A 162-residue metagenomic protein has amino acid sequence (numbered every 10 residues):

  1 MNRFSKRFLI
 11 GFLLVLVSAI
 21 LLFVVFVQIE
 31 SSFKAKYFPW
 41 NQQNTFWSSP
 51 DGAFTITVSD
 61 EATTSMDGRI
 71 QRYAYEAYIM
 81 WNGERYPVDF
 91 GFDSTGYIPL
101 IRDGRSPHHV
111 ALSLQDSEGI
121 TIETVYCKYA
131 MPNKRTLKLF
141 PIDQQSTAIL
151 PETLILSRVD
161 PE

Functional and structural regions predicted by a protein language model:
M1-R7: Short, Lys/Arg-rich N-terminal segment immediately upstream of the first membrane anchor
I10-V27: Hydrophobic membrane-insertion alpha-helices, especially the h-region of bacterial N-terminal signal peptides
V24-Y37: Sec-dependent signal peptide cleavage junction
Y37-T55: Tryptophan-anchored aromatic micro-motifs
P50-F54, I70-R135, F140-I142: Contiguous, well-ordered beta-strand patches that form the walls/edges of small beta-barrel/beta-sandwich domains
V58: Basic, alpha-helical interaction scaffolds
T64-M66: Short helix-loop boundary/capping segments
K134-E162: C-terminal partner/receptor-binding element of secreted or periplasmic proteins
